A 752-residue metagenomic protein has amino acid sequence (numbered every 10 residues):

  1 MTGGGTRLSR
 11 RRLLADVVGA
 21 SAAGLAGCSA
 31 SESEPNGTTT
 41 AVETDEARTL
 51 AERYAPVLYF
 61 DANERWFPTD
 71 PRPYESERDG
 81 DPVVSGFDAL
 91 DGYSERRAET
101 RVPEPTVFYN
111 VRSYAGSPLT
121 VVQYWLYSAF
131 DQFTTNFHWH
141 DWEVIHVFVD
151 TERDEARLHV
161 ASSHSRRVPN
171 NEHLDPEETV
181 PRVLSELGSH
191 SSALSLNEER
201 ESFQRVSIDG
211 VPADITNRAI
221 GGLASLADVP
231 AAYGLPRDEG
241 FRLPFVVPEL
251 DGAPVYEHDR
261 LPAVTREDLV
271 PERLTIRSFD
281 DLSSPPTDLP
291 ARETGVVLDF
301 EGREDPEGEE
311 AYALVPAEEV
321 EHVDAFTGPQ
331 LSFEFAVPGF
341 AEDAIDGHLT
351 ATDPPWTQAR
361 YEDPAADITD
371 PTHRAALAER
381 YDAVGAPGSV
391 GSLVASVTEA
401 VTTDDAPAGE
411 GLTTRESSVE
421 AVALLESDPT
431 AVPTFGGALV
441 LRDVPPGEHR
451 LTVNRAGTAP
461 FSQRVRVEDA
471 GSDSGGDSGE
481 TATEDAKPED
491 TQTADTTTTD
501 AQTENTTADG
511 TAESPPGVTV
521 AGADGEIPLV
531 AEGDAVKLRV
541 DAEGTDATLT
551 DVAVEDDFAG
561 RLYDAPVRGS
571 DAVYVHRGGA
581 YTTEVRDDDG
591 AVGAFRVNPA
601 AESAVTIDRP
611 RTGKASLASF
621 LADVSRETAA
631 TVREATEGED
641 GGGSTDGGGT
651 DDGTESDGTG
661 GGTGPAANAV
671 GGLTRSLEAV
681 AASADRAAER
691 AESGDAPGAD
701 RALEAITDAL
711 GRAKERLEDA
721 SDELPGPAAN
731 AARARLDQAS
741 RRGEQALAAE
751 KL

Functional and structural regions predicted by a protein language model:
T2-A20: N-terminal secretory signal peptides and thylakoid transit peptides that target proteins across membranes
D70-V144, F148-L158, V422-L424: Short N-terminal edge-element motif at the start of the domain
T135-H146, E152-S392, R415-S418: Domain-length functional cores that host ligand/cofactor binding and catalytic or interaction surfaces in mature
G391-V401, E532-T545, T550-V552: A short, amphipathic beta-strand motif
D405-S418, L424-P445, D557-D571: Short, acidic Ser/Thr/Gly-rich low-complexity loop/linker segments typical of extracellular and cell-surface proteins
G447-G457, G578-D589: A short, solvent-exposed beta-strand micro-motif common in secreted/extracellular proteins
A456-D485, D490, D500-A523, D588-K614: Structured interaction patches on ligand/partner-binding surfaces of diverse proteins
A618-L752: Long, charged/polar, soluble alpha-helical segments
